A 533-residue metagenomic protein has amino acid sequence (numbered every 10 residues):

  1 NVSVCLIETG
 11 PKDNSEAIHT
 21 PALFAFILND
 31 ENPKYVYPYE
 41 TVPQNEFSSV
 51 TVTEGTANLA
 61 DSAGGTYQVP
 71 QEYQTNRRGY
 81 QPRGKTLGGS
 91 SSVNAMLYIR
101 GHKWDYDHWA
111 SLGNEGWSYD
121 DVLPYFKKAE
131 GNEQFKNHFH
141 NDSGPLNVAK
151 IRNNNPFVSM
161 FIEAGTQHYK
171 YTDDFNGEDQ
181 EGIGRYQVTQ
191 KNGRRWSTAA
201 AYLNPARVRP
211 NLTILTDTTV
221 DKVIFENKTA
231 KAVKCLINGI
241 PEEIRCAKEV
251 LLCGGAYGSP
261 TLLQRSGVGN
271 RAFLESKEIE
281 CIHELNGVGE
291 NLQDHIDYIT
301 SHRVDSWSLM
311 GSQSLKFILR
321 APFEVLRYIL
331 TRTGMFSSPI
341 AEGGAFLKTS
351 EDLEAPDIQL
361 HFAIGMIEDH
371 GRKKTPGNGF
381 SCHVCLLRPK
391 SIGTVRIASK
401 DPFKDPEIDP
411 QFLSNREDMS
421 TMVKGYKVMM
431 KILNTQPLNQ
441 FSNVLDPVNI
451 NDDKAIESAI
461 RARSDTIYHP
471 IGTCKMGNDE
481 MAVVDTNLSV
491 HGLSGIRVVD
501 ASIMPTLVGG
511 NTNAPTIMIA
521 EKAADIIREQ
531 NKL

Functional and structural regions predicted by a protein language model:
N1-L533: N-terminal redox-cofactor-binding region of secreted/periplasmic oxidoreductases
